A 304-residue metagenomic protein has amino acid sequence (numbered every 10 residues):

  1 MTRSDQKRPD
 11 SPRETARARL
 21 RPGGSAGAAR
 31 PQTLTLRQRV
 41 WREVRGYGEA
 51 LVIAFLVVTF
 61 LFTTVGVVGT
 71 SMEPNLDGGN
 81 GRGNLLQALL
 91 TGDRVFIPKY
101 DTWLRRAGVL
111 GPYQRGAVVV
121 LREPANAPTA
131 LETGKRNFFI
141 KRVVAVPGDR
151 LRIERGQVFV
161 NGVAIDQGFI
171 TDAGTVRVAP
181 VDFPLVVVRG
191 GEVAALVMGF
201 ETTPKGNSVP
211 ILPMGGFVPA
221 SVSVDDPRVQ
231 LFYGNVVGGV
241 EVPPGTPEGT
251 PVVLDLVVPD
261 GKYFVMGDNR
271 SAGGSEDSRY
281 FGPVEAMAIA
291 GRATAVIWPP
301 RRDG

Functional and structural regions predicted by a protein language model:
T2-E43, F60-G304: Soluble "head" domains of membrane/secretory-pathway proteins
R45-F62: Hydrophobic membrane-insertion alpha-helices, especially the h-region of bacterial N-terminal signal peptides
